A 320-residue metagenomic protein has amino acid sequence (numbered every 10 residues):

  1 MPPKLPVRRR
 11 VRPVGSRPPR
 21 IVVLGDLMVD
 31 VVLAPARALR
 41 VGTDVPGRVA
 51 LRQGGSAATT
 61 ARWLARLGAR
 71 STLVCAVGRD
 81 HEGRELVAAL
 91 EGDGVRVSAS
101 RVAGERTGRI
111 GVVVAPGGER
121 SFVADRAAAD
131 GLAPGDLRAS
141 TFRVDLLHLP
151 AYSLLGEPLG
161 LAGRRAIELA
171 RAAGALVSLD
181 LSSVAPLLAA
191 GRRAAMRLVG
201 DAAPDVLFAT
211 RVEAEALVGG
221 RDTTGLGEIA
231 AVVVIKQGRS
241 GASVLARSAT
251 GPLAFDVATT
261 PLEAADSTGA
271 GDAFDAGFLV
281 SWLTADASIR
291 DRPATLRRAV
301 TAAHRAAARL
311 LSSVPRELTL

Functional and structural regions predicted by a protein language model:
M1-V74, H81-A88, G92, I110 (+1 more regions): Glycine-rich phosphate/adenosyl-contacting loop at the front of the ribokinase-like
P2-V22, L169, G219-L320: Conserved phosphate-binding/catalytic region of the ribokinase-like
V22, T72, A76, S178-D180 (+1 more regions): A structural signal for isolated positions on well-ordered beta-strands in alpha/beta enzyme cores
V41-T43, L51, R66-L149: Conserved N-terminal subdomain of the carbohydrate kinase-like
L64, T210, G271: Short, conserved phosphate/pyrophosphate- and ester-handling motifs at nucleotide-, phospho-/glycolipid
A65, E91, E168-A172, G227: Anion (oxyanion) recognition and catalysis
S71, V97, V177-S178, V233: Hydrophobic beta-strand scaffold residues
L146-T224, R239-G241: Conserved beta-alpha-beta core of the PfkB/ribokinase-like small-molecule kinase fold
